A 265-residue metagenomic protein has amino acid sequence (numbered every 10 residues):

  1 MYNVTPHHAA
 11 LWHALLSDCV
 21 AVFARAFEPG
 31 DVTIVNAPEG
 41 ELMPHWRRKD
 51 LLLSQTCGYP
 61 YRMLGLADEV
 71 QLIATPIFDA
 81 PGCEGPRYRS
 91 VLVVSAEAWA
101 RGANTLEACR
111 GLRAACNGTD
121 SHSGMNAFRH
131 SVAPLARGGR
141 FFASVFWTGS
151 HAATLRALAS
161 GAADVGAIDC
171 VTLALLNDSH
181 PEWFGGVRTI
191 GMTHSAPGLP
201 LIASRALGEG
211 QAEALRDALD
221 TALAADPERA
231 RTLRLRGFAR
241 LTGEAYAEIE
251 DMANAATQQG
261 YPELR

Functional and structural regions predicted by a protein language model:
M1-Q71, T75-F78, P227-R265: N-terminal hydrophobic or amphipathic helices and topogenic motifs
Y2-V22, G82-G149, T154, R231-G243: Bilobed "Venus flytrap"/periplasmic-binding protein-like clamshell domains and structurally analogous long
L11-L15, G210-L219: Short amphipathic alpha-helical coupling segments at ligand-binding clamshell hinges and other catalytic/signaling
H45-K49, T56-G102, H122, R129-V132 (+1 more regions): Contiguous mixed-secondary-structure segments that line small-molecule binding/active-site clefts of soluble domains
W46, C109, L158-A159: Hydrophobic residues within well-ordered alpha-helices
T56-L66, P134, A159, D164-F184: A ligand-binding cleft/hinge motif common to bilobed small-molecule-binding domains
A74-P76, G82, R87-R89, P181-R216 (+1 more regions): Periplasmic-binding protein-like
S144, S150, P197, A218-T221 (+1 more regions): Surface-exposed, charge/polar-rich loops and edge strands
